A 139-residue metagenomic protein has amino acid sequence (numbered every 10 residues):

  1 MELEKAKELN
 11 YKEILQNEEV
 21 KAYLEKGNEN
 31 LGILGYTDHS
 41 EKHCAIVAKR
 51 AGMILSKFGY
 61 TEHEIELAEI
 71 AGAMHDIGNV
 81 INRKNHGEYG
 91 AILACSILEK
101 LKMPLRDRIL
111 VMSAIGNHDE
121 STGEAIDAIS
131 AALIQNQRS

Functional and structural regions predicted by a protein language model:
M1-H86, I97: Acidic/His-rich, divalent-metal-binding segments that scaffold phosphate/diphosphate chemistry
I33, K57-S139: Divalent metal-dependent catalytic cores for phosphoryl transfer on phosphate-bearing substrates
